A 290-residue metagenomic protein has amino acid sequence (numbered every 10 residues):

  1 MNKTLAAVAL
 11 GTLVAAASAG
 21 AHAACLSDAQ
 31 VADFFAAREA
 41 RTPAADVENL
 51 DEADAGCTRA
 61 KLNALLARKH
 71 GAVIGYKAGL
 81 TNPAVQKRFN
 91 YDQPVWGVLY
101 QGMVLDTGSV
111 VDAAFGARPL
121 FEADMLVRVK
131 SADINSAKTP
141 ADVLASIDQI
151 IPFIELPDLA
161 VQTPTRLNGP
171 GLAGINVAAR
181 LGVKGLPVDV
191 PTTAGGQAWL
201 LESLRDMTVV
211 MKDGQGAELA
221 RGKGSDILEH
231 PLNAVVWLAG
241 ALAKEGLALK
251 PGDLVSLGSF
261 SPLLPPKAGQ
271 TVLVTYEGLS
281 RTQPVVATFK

Functional and structural regions predicted by a protein language model:
M1-A9: Bacterial N-terminal signal peptides that target proteins for export
A16-G20: N-terminal signal peptide c-region/cleavage motif recognized by signal peptidases
A24-H230, Q283-V285: Catalytic-core "active-site belt" of small-molecule-metabolizing enzymes, emphasizing His/Asp/Glu-rich regions
S261-L264, G278-R281: Short, charged beta-turn/beta-strand-edge "cap" motif at the junction between a beta-strand and an adjacent loop
